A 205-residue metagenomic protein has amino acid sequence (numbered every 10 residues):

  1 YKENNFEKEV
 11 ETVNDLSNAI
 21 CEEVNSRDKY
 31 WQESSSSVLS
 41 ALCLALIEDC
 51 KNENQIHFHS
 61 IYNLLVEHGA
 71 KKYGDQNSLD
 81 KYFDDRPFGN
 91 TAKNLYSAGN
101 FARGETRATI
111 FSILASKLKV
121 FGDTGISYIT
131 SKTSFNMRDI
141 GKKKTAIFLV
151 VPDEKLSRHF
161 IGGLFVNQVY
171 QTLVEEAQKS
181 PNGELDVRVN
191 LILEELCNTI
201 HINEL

Functional and structural regions predicted by a protein language model:
Y1-L205: P-loop NTPase motor domains
